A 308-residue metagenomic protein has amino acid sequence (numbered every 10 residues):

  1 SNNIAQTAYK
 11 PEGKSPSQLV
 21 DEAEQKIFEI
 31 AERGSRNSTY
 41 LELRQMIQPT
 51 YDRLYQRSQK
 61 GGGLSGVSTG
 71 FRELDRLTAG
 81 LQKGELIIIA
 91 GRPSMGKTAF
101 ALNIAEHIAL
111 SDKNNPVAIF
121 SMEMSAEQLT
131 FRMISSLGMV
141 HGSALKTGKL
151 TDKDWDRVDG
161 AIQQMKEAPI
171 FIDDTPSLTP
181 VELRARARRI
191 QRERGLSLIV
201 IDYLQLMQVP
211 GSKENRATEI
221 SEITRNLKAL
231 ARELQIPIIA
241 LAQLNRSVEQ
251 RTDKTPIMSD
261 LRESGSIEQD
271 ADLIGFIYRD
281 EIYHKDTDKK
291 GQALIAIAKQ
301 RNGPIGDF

Functional and structural regions predicted by a protein language model:
S1-K60, G84, A90, M95 (+3 more regions): Short, small/acidic-rich helices and loops at N termini and domain boundaries of DNA replication/processing enzymes
Y9-D21, R33-I47, L64-F71, G148 (+3 more regions): Conserved phosphate/pyrophosphate-binding and hydrolysis machinery centered on Walker-type P-loop NTPases, extending
F71-G80: Pre-Walker A adenine-sensing motif
R76, H107-G195, V209, F308: Cytosolic-facing regulatory segments adjacent to core modules
F100: Hydrophobic positions on the alpha1 helix immediately C-terminal to the Walker A/P-loop
R132-H141, L204-K228, Q250-K254: Conserved P-loop NTPase nucleotide-binding/switch module
T218-F308: Phosphate-binding/switch region of NTP-binding enzymes
